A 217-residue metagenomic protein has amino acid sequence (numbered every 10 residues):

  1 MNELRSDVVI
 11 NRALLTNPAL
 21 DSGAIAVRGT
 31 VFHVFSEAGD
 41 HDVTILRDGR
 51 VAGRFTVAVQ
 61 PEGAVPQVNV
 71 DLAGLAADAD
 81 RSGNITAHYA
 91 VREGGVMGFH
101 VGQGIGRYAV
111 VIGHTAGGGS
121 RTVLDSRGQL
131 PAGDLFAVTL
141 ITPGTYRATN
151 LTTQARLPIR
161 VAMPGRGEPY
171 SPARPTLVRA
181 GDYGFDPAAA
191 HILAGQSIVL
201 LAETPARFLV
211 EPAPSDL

Functional and structural regions predicted by a protein language model:
M1-L217: Extracytoplasmic copper-binding redox domains, predominantly the cupredoxin/blue-copper superfamily
